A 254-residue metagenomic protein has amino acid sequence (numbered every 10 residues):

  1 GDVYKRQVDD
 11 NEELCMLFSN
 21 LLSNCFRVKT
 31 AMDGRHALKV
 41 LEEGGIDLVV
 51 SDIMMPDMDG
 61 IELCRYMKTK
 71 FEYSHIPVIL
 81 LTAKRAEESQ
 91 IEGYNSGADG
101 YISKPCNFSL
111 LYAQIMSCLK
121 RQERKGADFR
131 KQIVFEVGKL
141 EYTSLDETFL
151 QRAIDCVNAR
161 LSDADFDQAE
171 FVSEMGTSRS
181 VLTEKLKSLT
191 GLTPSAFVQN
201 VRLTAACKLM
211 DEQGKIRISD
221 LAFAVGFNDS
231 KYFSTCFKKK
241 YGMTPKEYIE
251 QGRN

Functional and structural regions predicted by a protein language model:
G1-Y4: Short, small-residue-biased leader/transition segments that mark boundaries at the very start of proteins
M16-N20: Charged docking surfaces used in two-component/phosphorelay signaling
T30-L48, D211-Q213: Acidic, metal-coordinating helix/loop segments flanking the phosphotransfer/catalytic sites of two-component signaling
M55, G93: Receiver (REC) domain active-site loop signature in two-component systems and cognate sites in sensor histidine kinases
C106-I115, L119: C-terminal output helix
S188-N228, E250-N254: Terminal helix-turn-helix DNA-binding modules in bacterial transcription factors
